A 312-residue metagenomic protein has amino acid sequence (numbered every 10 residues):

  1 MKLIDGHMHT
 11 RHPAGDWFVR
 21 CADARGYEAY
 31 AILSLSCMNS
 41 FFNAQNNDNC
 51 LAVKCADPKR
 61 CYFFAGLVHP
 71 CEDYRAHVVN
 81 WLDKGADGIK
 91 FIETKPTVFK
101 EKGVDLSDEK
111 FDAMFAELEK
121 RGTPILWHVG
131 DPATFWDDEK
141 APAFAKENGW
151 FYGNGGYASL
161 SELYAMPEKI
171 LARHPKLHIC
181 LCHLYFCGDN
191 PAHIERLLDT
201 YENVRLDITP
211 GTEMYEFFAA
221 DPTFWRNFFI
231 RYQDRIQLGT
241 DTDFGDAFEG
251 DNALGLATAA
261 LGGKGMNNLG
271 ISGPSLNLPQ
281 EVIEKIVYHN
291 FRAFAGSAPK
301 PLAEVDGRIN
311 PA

Functional and structural regions predicted by a protein language model:
M1-A56, L82: An N-terminally biased module of ancient metal coordination in phosphate/nucleic-acid-related enzymes
L3-M8, A29-L33, C61-G66, I89-F91 (+4 more regions): Hydrophobic faces of well-ordered beta-strands that scaffold small-molecule active sites in alpha/beta enzyme cores
H7-D16, S36-Q45, L67-R75, T97-S107 (+3 more regions): Acidic-and-aromatic substrate-binding clefts and catalytic sites of carbohydrate-active enzymes
H12, E162-A165, H178-A312: H/E-rich (His + Asp/Glu) clusters that bind or coordinate divalent metals
D16-C21, N49, A76-H77, A113-M114 (+3 more regions): A short acidic, amphipathic alpha-helical/loop segment
A24-L33, P58, I92, K100 (+4 more regions): Active-site gating loops and adjacent loop-to-helix segments of metal-dependent hydrolytic enzymes
G26-E28, G85-G88, K120-P124, R173-H178 (+2 more regions): Glycine-enriched alpha-helix->loop->beta-strand junction motifs that scaffold or abut catalytic
A44-W150, G156, E202-R205, P210-E213: Active-site gating/metal-coordination segments in enzymes
